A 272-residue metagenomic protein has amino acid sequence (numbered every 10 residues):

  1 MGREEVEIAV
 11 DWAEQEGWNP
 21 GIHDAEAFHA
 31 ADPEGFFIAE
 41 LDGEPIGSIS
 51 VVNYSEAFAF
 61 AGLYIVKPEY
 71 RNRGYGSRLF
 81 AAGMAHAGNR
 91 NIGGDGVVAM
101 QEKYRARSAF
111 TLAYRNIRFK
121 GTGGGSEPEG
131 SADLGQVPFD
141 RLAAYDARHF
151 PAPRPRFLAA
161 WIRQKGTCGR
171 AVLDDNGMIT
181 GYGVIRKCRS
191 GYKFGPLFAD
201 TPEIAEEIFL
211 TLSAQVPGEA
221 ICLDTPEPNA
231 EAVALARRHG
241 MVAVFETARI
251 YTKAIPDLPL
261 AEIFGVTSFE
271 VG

Functional and structural regions predicted by a protein language model:
E26-G47, F60, I162-A171: A short helix-loop-beta-strand connector motif used in the catalytic cores of GNAT acetyltransferases and, in some
D42-S48, A59, G177-Y182, Y192: Glycine-rich phosphate/pyrophosphate-binding loop shared by adenosine-nucleotide-utilizing enzymes
N53-A61, Y70-R71, K187-F194: A conserved beta-turn-beta hairpin within the catalytic core of GNAT-like acetyltransferases that forms part
A59, F80-A99, V216-E227, E246-T247: Conserved GNAT acetyl-CoA-binding A-motif
L63-V66, N72-A85, P202-A214, A234: Conserved acetyl-CoA-binding loop-helix of GNAT-fold acetyltransferases
P68-R141: Contiguous mid-protein beta-loop-alpha structural module that forms a pocket-lining wall or clamp of enzyme active
G96, R107-S126, R186, P196 (+1 more regions): Active-site/acyl-donor-binding loops of N-acyltransferases
A109-K193, E203: Amide-forming acyltransferase catalytic core, primarily the GNAT-like/NAT-type and related acyltransferase folds
